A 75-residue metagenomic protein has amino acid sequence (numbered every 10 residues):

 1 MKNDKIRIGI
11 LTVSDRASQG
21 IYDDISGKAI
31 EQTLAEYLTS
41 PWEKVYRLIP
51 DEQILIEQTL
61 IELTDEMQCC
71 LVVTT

Functional and structural regions predicted by a protein language model:
M1-T75: Non-catalytic beta/alpha edge segments that cap or flank active sites
